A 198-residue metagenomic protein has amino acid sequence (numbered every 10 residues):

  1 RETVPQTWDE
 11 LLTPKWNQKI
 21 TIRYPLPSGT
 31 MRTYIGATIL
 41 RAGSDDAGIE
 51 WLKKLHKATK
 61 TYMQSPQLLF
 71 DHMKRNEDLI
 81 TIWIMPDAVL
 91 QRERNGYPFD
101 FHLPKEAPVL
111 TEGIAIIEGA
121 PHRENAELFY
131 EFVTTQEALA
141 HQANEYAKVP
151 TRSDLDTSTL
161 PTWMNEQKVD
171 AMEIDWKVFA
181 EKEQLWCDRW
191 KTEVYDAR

Functional and structural regions predicted by a protein language model:
R1, G36-L40, L110-R123, H141-N144: A bilobed periplasmic-binding-protein/Venus flytrap-type ligand-binding module shared by bacterial periplasmic
R1-E77: Extracytoplasmic ligand-binding site segments that recognize negatively charged/polar headgroups
T7, A47-W51, P121-V133, H141-N144: Short amphipathic alpha-helical coupling segments at ligand-binding clamshell hinges and other catalytic/signaling
K15-L26, F132-D156: Periplasmic-binding protein-like
W51-H56, Y62-M63, E93-E118, D154: Periplasmic-binding protein-like
L69-F70, A88, A126: Short, hydrophobic alpha-helical packing/hinge segments within bilobed ligand-binding/sensory domains
L79-P98: A ligand-binding cleft/hinge motif common to bilobed small-molecule-binding domains
L139-R198: C-terminal capping/gating helix-and-loop segments adjacent to ligand/active sites or protein-protein/ligand interfaces
